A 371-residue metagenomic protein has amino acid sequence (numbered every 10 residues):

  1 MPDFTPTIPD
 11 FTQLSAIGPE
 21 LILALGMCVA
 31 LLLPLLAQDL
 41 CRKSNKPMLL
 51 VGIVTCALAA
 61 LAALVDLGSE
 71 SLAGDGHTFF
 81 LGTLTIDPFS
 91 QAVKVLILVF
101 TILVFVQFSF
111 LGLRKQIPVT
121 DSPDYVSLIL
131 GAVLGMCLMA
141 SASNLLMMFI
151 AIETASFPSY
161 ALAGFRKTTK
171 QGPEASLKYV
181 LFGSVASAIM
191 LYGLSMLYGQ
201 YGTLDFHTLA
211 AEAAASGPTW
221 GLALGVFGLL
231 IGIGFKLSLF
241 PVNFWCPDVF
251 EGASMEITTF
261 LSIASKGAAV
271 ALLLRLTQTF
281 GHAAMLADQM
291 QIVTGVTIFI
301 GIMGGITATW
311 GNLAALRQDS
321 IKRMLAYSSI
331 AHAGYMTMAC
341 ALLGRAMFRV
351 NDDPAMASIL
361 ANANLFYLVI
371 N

Functional and structural regions predicted by a protein language model:
M1-N371: Alpha-helical transmembrane segments of multi-pass membrane proteins predominantly involved in bioenergetics
